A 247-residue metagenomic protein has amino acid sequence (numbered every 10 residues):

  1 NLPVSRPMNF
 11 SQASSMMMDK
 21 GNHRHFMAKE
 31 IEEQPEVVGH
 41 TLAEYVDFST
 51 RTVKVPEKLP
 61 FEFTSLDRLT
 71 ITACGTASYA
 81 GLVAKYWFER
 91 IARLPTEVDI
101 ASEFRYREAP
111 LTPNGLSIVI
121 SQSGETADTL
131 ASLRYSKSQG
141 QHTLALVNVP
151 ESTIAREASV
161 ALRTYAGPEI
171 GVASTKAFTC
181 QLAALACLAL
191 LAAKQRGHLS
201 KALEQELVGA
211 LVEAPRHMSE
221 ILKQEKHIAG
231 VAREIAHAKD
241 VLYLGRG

Functional and structural regions predicted by a protein language model:
N1-T64, A77, R90-A92, F104-P110 (+3 more regions): N-terminal segments that mediate ammonia production and transfer in glutamine-dependent amidotransferase systems
Q34, L66, E157, H237-A238: Structured helix-beta-strand junction loops
Y45, T70, L244: PRPP-associated nucleotide enzymes
T64-E213: Glycine-rich phosphate-binding loops that contact phosphosugars or nucleotide phosphates
G75, S123, L222, R246-G247: Residue-level marker of alpha-helix boundaries and capping positions
T129, H227-I228: Amphipathic coiled-coil/heptad-repeat helices and related helical stalk/stem segments that mediate oligomerization
A236-G247: Acidic catalytic cores of enzymes that act on phosphate-bearing nucleotides/polynucleotides
